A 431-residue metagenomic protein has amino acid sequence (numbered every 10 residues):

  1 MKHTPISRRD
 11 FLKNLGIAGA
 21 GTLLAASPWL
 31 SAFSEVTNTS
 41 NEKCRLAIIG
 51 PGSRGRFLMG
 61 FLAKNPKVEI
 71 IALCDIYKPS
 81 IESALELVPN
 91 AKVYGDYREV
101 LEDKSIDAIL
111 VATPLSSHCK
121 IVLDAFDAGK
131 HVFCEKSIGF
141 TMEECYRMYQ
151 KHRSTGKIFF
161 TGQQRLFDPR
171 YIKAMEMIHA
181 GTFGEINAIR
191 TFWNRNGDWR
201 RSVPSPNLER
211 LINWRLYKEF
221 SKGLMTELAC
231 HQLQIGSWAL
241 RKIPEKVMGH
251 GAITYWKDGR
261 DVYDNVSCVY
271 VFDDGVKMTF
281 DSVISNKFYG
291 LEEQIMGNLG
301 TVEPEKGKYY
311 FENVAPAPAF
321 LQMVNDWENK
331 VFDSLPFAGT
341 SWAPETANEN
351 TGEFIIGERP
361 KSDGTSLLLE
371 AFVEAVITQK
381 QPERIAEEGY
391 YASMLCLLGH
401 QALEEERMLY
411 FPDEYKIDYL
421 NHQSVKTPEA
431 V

Functional and structural regions predicted by a protein language model:
M1-G19: N-terminal secretory signal peptides and thylakoid transit peptides that target proteins across membranes
L15-V88, D168, G236: N-terminal Rossmann-like dinucleotide-binding module
G50, S154-T161, R165-R260, E292 (+1 more regions): Predominantly a Rossmann-like dinucleotide-binding segment in NAD(P)-dependent oxidoreductases
K92-D96: Conserved SAM-binding strand-loop segment of SAM-dependent methyltransferases
I109-L110: N-terminal Rossmann-like NAD(P) cofactor-binding module of classical short-chain dehydrogenase/reductase
P114-L115, C119-F167, G181: Beta-strand-loop-alpha-helix segment that lines the small-molecule cofactor/substrate pocket of alpha/beta enzymes
P206, L224, S237-A239, K246 (+5 more regions): C-terminal glycine/acidic-rich active-site capping loop/insertion
W256, D281-Y289: Glycine-rich phosphate/pyrophosphate-binding beta-alpha loops
